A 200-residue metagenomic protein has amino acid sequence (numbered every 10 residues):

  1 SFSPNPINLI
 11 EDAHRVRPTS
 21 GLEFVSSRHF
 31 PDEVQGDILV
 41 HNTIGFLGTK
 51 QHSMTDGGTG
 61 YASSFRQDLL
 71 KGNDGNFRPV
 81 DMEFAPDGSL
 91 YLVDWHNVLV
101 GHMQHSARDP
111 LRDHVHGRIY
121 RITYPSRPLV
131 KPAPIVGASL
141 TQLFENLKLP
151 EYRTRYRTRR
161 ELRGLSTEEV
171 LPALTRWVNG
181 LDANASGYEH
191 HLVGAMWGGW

Functional and structural regions predicted by a protein language model:
S1-E145, R153-R157, E161-L165: Beta-propeller domains with acidic blade repeats across secreted/periplasmic ectodomains and cytosolic WD/CNH propellers
Q142-F144, A173-V178: Buried hydrophobic core positions in alpha-solenoid tandem helical repeats
N146-E151, V178-G187: Alpha-solenoid helical repeat architecture
T154-R155, Y188-L192: Residue-level detector of extended alpha-helical repeat arrays and alpha-solenoid scaffolds
L162, L192, M196-G199: Hydrophobic core/packing positions within alpha-helical solenoid repeats
